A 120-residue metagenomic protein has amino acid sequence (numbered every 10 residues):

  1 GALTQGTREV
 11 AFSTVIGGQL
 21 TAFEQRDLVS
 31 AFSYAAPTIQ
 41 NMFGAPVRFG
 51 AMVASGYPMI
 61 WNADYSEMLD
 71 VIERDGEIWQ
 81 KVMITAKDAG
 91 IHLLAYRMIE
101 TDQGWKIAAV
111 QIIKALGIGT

Functional and structural regions predicted by a protein language model:
G1-F23, H92, K106-A108: Juxtamembrane and targeting peptides
A2, T7, Y57, I118-T120: Intrinsically disordered, low-complexity regions
L3, S13-G18, E24, L28-G76: Short solvent-exposed beta->alpha transition segments
D70-T120: Exposed beta-sheet edge and beta->alpha loop/turn motif
